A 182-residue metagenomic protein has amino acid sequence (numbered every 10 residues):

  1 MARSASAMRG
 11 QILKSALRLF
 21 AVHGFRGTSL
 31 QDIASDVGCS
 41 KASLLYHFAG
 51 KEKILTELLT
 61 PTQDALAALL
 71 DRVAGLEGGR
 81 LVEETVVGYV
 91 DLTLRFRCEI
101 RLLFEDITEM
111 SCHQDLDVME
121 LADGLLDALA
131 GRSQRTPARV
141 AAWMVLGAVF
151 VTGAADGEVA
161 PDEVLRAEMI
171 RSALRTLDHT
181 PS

Functional and structural regions predicted by a protein language model:
M1-A7, T180-S182: Actinobacteria-biased recognition of intrinsically disordered, low-complexity terminal regions
Q11, S15-K53, E57: Helix-turn-helix
S15, L19-V22, A65-V73, A148-T152: Solvent-exposed, amphipathic alpha-helical segments
E57, A68-E99: Hydrophobic alpha-helical connector segments
L58, T62, L66, F96 (+2 more regions): Hydrophobic/aromatic residues within well-ordered alpha-helical segments
I100-E105, C112-S182: Hydrophobic/aromatic-rich alpha-helical bundle segments in the mid-to-C-terminal region
